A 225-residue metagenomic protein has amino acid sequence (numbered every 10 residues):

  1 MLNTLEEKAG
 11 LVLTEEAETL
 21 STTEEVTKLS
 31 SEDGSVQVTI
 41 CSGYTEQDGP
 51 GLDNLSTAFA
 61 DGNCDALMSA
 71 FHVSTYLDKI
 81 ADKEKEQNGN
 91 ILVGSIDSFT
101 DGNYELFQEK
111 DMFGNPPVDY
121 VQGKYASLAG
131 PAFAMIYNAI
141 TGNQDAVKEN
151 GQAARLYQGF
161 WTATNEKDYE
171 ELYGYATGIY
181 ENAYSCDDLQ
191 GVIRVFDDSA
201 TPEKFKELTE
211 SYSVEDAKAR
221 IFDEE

Functional and structural regions predicted by a protein language model:
M1-E225: A residue-level marker of the well-folded mature domains of exported/periplasmic proteins
